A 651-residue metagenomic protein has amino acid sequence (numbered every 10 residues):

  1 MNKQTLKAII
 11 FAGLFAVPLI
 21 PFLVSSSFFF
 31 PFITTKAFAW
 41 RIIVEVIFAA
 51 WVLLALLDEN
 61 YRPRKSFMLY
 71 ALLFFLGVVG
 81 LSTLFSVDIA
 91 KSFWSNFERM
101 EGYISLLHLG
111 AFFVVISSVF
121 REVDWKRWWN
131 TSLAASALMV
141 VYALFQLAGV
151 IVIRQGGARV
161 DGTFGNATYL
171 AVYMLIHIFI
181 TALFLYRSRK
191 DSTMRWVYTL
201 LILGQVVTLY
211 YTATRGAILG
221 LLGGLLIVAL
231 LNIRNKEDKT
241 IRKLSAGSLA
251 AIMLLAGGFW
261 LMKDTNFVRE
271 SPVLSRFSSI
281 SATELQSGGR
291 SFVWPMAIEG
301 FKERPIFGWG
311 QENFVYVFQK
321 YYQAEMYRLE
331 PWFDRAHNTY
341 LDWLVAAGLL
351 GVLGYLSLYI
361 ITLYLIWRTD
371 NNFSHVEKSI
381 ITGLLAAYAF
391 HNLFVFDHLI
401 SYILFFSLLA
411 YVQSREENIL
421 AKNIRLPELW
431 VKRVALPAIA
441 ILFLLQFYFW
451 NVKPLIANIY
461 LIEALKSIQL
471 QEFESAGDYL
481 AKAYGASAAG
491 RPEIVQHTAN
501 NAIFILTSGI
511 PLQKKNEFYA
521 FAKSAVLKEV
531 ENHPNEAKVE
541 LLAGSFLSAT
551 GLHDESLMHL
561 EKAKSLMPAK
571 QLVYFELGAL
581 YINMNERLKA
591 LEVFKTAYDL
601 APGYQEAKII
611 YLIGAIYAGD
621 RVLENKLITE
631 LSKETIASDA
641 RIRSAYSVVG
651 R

Functional and structural regions predicted by a protein language model:
M1, N60-K65, K236, N371-H375 (+1 more regions): Membrane-interfacial, low-structure loops and terminal tails that flank and connect transmembrane helices in multi-pass
N2, A8-S27, R41-V52, L72-F85 (+8 more regions): Alpha-helical transmembrane segments of multi-pass inner-membrane proteins
L23-T34, S86-F93, V152-T163, G288-W294 (+1 more regions): Juxtamembrane membrane-water interface segments that cap and precede transmembrane helices
V24-F38, A55-R62: Short, hydrophobic transmembrane alpha-helix segments
I116, N166, A282-E284, G289-F333 (+2 more regions): TM-adjacent membrane-interface loops and short helices in multi-pass inner/ER membrane proteins
R159-V160, G224-L225, K243, A256-K302 (+3 more regions): Flexible juxtamembrane loops connecting transmembrane helices in multi-pass membrane enzymes that build or modify
W260-P272, K432-E474, A489, E493-H497: Hydrophobic alpha-helical transmembrane segments in integral membrane proteins
Y460-R651: C-terminal luminal/periplasmic domains and tails of membrane-associated envelope-modifying transferases
